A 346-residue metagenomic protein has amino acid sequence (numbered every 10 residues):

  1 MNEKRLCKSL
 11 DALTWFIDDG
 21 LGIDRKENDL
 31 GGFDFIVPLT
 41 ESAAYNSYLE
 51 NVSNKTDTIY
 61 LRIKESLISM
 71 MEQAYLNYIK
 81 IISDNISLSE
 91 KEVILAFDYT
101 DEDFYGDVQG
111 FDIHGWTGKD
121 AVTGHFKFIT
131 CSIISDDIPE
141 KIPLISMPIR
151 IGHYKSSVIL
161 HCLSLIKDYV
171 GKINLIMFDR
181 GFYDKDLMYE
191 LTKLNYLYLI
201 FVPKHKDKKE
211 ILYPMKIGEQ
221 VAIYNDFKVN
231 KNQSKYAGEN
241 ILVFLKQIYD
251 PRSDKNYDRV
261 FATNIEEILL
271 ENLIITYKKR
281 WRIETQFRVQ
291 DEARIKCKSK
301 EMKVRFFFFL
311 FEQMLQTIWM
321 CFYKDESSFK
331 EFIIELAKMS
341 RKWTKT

Functional and structural regions predicted by a protein language model:
M1-E27, M215-K246, E292, L310-T346: A short, flexible helix-boundary coil/loop motif
R5, A12-L76, S135-I138, N174 (+3 more regions): Short, positively charged, Gly/Tyr-enriched micro-motifs that form contact patches at catalytic or ligand/partner
F33-P38, S47-K55, I59, K91-D103 (+6 more regions): Short, conserved catalytic/metal-binding motifs centered on acidic residues
D57-S135: Active-site-proximal, Lys/Arg-enriched surface segment that forms a nucleic-acid-binding/basic interface patch
E90-E92, F126, K141, G171-I173 (+1 more regions): A general structural motif
L95, D101, A222, L269-V304: Short amphipathic alpha-helical "interface-anchor" segments enriched in bulky aromatics
I145-S253, F332-I334, W343-T344: An internal, acidic/charged active-site-proximal segment that coordinates divalent cations and/or engages
Y257-T263: Short acidic-hydrophobic catalytic motif
